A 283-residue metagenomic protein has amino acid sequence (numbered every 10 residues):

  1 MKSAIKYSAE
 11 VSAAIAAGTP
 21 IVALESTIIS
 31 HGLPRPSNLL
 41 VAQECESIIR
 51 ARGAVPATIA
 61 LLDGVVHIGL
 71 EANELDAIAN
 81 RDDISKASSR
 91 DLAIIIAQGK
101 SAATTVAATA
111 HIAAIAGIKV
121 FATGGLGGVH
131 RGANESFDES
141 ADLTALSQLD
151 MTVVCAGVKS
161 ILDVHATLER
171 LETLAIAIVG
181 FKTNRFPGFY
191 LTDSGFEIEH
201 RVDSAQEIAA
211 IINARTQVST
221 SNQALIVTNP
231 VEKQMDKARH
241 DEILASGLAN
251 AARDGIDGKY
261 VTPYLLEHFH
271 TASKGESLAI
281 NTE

Functional and structural regions predicted by a protein language model:
M1-R52, I115: N-terminal glycine-/serine-/threonine-rich phosphate-binding loop
S12-A16, I21-V22, A51, I112-I115 (+5 more regions): Solvent-exposed alpha-helices and their adjacent loops that cap or buttress functional pockets in soluble metabolic
V22-L24, A57-L61, A102-T104, V120-G125 (+5 more regions): General beta-strand structural signal in soluble alpha/beta enzymes
S26, H31-L33, L39-I95, V218-K233 (+2 more regions): Glycine-rich nucleotide/cofactor/substrate-binding loop typically near the N-terminus or early in the first domain
P36-A42, E74-A79, G127-S147, R170: A glycine- and small-aliphatic-rich helix-loop capping segment at beta-alpha/alpha-beta transitions that lines
T105-V106, N134-S147, M151-E172, Q206-A210: Active-site glycine-rich loop that binds ribose-phosphate moieties when present
L191-Q217: Anionic-ligand binding region
Q217, Q223-E283: A C-terminal functional module that forms or caps the active site or interfaces directly with catalytic machinery
